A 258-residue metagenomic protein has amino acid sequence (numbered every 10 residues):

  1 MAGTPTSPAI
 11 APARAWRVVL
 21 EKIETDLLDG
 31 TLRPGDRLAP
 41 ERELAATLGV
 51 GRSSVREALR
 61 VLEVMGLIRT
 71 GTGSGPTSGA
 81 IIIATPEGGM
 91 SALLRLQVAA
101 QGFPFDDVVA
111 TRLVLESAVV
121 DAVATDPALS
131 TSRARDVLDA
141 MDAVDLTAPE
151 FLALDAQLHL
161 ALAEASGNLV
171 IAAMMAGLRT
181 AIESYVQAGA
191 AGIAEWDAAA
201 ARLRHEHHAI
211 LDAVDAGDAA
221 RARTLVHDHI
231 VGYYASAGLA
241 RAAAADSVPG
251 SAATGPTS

Functional and structural regions predicted by a protein language model:
M1-V114, T125: Short linear motifs at protein or domain termini
S7-P8, A100-D106, V120-A124, D142-L146 (+1 more regions): A ubiquitous short alpha-helical element
L27, V98-A99, V123, D145 (+1 more regions): Hydrophobic residues in alpha-helical segments
E41, G167-L169, G217-A219: Short loop-to-helix capping motifs
G89, A100, D136, R202-H205: Alpha-helix N-cap/N′ positions at the starts of helices
V108, R112-A188, H207-A209, T224-Y233: Conserved amphipathic alpha-helical segments that form helical-bundle/coiled-coil interaction surfaces
A181-S258: C-terminal all-alpha effector/ligand-binding and dimerization domain of prokaryotic HTH-type transcriptional repressors
